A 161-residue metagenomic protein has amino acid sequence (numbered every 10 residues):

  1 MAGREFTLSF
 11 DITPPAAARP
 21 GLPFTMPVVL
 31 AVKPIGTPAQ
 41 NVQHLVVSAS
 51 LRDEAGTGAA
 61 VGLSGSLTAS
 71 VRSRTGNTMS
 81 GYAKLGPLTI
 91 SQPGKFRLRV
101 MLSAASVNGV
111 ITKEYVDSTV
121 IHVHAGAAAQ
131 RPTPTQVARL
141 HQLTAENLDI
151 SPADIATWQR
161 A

Functional and structural regions predicted by a protein language model:
M1-G56, S64-T68, G86-T89, K113-D117 (+2 more regions): N-terminal onset of structured domains
A31-V32, G65-L67, M79-S80, M101-A105: Short amphipathic alpha-helical surface micro-motifs
G62-G76: Solvent-exposed serine/threonine-rich low-complexity stretches and specific carbohydrate-binding patches
G76-K84: Aromatic sugar-binding surface patches on proteins that engage polysaccharides or sugar-phosphate polymers
T78, R131-L140: Short, surface-exposed secondary-structure junctions/capping segments
T78, S91-P93: Surface-exposed coil/turn segments at beta-strand junctions on protein surfaces, enriched
P93-T112, D117: Internal, hydrophobic beta-strand segments that form the core of beta-sheet-rich folds
